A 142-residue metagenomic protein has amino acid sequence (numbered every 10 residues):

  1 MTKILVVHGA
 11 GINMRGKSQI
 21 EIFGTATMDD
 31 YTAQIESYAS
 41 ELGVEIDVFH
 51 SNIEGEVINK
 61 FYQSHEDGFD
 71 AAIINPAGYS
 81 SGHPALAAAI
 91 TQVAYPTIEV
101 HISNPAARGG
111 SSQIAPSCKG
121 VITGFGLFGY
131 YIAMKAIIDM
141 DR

Functional and structural regions predicted by a protein language model:
M1-L5: Extreme N-terminal starter segment of soluble prokaryotic enzymes
V7-A10: Short hydrophobic segments within beta-strands
R15-D30: Glycine- and acidic-residue-enriched helix-capping/strand-helix junction motifs
D47-G55: Short beta->alpha junction loops
E56-K60, G82: Short acidic active-site motifs
N59-G68: Short, well-structured alpha-helical segments in soluble
G68-N104: Mid-chain, well-packed structural core segment of small domains
A106-R142: Short, glycine-/small-residue-rich phosphate/pyrophosphate-handling segment
